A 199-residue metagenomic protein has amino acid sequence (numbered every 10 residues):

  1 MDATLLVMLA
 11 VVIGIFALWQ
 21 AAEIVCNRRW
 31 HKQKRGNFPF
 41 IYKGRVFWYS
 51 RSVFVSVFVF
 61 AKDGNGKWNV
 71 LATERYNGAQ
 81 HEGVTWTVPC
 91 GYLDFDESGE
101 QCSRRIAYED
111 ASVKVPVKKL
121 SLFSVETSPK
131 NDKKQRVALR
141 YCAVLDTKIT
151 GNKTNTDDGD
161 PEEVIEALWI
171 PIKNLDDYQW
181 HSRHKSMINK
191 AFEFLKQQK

Functional and structural regions predicted by a protein language model:
M1-V11: Feature marks short, highly hydrophobic, charge-poor N-terminal signal-anchor/signal peptide-like helices that anchor
F16-W19: Alpha-helical transmembrane segments of multi-pass membrane proteins
A22-F58, D63-G64: Acidic, metal-coordinating catalytic segment for phosphate/diphosphate chemistry, firing primarily on the Nudix
S50-F54, G83-V88, K134-A138: Short connector loops at helix/strand junctions that flank enzyme active sites, especially segments positioning acidic
S56, N69, E166: Conserved beta-strand and immediately adjacent loop positions that scaffold enzyme active sites
V59-A61, E74, V144-L145: Residue-level signal for short segments within beta-strands and strand-turn junctions of well-structured beta-sheet
G66-D110: Conserved Nudix-box catalytic region and its N-terminal flanking loop in Nudix hydrolases and closely related
G91-K118, S124-S186, F194: Unchanged
